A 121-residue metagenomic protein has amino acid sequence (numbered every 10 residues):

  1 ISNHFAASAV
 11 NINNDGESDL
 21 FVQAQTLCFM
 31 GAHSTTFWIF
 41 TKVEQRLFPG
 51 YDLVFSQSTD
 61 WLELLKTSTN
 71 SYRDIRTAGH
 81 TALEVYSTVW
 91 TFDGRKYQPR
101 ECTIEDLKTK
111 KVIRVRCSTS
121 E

Functional and structural regions predicted by a protein language model:
I1-A6, L53-L64, T109-T119: Repeat-based blade/solenoid architectures
N3-A7, V22-Q25: N-terminal post-signal-peptidase region of extra-cytosolic proteins
H4, H33-F37, S58-T59, L83-S87: Short, surface-exposed coil-to-beta transition loops
S8-I12: Calcium-binding motifs, dominated by EF-hand helix-loop-helix domains
N13-Q25, S68-A78: Acidic/hydrophobic-patterned starts of short beta strands in beta-sheet-rich repeat architectures
L27-A32, G79-T81: Short consensus segments that form the blades of beta-propeller domains, in both extracellular/periplasmic
G31-L53, S87-Q98: Beta-propeller blade repeat segments, especially FG-GAP/WD-type strand-to-loop junctions in 6- to 7-bladed propeller
L64-E121: Acidic, small-residue rich beta-repeat scaffolds with periodic aromatic anchors
